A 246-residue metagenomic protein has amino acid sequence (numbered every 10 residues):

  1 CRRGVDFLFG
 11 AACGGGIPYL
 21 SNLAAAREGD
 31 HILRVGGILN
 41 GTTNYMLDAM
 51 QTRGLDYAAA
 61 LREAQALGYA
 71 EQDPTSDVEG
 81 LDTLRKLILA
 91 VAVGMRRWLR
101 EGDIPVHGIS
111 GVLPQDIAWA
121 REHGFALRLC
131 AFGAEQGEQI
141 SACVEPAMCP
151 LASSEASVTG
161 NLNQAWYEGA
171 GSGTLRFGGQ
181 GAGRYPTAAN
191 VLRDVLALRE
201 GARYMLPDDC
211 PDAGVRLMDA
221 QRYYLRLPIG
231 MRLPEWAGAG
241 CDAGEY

Functional and structural regions predicted by a protein language model:
R3-T75, L81-D82, L89: Rossmann-like NAD(P)H-binding beta-loop-alpha module
R53-D56, G94-E101, R199-R203: Short helix-capping/linker segments at secondary-structure and domain boundaries
L61-S157, L162-Q164: Substrate-binding/catalytic subdomain of NAD(P)-dependent oxidoreductase enzymes
I109, G173-Y185: Glycine-rich phosphate/pyrophosphate-binding beta-alpha loops
Q139, L162-Q164, S172, A220-Y224: Active-site lining segments that contact anionic ligands and/or coordinate catalytic metals
E145-A170, G181-R184, P234-Y246: Low-complexity, glycine/alanine/valine/leucine- and proline-rich hydrophobic stretches
Y185-A188, L192-A197: Conserved mixed alpha/beta catalytic, RNA-binding, or beta-rich assembly cores of soluble enzyme, regulatory
V195-Y246: A conserved regulatory-domain signal marking ACT and ACT-like small-molecule sensing domains and adjacent regulatory
